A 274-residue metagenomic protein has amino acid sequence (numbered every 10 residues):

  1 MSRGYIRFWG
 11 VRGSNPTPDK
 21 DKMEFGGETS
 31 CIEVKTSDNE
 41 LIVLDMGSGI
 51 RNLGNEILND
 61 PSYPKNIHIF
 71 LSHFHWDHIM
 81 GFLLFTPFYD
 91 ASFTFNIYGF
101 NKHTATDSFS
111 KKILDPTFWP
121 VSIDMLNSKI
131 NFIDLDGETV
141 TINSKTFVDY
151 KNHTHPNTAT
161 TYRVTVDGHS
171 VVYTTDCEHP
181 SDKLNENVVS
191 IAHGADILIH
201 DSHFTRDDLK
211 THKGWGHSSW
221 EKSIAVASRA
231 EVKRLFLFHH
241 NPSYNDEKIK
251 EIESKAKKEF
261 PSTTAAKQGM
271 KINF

Functional and structural regions predicted by a protein language model:
M1-V172, V188, K250-F274: Binuclear metal-dependent hydrolase catalytic cores
L44, S72, T174-T175, H200-D201 (+1 more regions): Active-site flanking residues adjacent to catalytic metal/cofactor-binding acidic residues
I97, K102-T104, E178-H179, H240-Y244: Short histidine/acidic/glycine/proline-rich micro-motifs that form metal- and phosphate-coordinating active-site loops
P180-Q268: Cap/insert and terminal regions of metallo-dependent hydrolase folds
